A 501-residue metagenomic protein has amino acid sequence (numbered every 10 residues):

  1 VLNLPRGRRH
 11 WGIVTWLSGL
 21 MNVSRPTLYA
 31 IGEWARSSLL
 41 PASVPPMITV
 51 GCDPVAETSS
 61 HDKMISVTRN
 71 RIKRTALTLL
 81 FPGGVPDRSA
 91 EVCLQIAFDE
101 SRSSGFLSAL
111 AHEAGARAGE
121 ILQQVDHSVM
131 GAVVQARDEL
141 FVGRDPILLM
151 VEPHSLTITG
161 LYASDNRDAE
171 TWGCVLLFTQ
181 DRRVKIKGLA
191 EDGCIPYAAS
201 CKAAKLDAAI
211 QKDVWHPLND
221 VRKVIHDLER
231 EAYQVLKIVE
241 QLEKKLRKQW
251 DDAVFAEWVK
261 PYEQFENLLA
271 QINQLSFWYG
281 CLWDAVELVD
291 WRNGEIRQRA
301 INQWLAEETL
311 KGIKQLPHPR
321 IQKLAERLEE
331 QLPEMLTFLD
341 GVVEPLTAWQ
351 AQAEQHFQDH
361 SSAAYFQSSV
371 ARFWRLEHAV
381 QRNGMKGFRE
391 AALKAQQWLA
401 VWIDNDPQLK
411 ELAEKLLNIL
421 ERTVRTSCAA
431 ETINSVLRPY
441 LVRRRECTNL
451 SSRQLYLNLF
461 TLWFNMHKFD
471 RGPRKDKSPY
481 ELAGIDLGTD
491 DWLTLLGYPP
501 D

Functional and structural regions predicted by a protein language model:
V1, S37-V67, E411-R422: Basic, amphipathic alpha-helix used for nucleic-acid engagement in HTH/winged-helix/SANT-Myb modules and analogous
L2-R6, L77-L79, S435, P439 (+1 more regions): Short, hydrophobic/amphipathic alpha-helical patches that form generic packing surfaces within helical domains
I13-N22, A90, L94: Short alpha-helical "recognition helix" segments of helix-turn-helix
A30, W34, S38, G51-S89 (+8 more regions): RNase H-like nuclease fold core
A204-Q211, W215-E240, N383-S427: Helix-centered, glycine/charged polyanion-binding patches within enzymatic domains that contact phosphate-containing
K260, F265-A270, L275-W402, K415-N418 (+2 more regions): Catalytic-core elements of nucleic-acid end-processing and repair enzymes
V286, W291, I296, A400-N405 (+5 more regions): C-terminal domain-tail junction helix/linker
R422-C447, R453: Short amphipathic alpha-helical "interface-anchor" segments enriched in bulky aromatics
